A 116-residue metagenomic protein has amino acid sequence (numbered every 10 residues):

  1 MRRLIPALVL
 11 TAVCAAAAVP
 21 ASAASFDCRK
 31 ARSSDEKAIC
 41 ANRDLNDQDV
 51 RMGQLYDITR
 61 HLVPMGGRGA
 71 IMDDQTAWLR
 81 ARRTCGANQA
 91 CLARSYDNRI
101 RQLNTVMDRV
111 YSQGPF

Functional and structural regions predicted by a protein language model:
L4, V19-F116: N-terminal alpha-helical modules
A7-A16: Bacterial N-terminal signal peptides
